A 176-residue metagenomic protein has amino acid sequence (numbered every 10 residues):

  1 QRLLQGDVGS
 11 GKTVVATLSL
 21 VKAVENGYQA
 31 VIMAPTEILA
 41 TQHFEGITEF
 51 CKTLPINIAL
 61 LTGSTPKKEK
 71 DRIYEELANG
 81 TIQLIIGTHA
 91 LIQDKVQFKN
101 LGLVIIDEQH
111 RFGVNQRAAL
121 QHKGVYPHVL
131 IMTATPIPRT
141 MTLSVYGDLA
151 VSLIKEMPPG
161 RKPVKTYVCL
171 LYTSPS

Functional and structural regions predicted by a protein language model:
K22-L39, H43: Conserved SF1/SF2 helicase motif Ia
T41-T65: Conserved helix-turn-beta segment of the N-terminal RecA-like "Helicase ATP-binding" lobe in SF1/SF2 helicases
L60-K70, T88-L91: Conserved helicase motor
K67-L84: Conserved motor-coupling elements within RecA-like helicase/translocase cores
V96-L130: SF2 helicase catalytic motif II
Y126-T142: Conserved helicase ATPase motor motifs in RecA-like P-loop NTPase domains
V145-L171: Interdomain hinge/linker at the junction between the two RecA-like core domains of SF2 helicases
Y172-S176: Conserved small/polar residues in nucleotide/adenosyl-binding loops
